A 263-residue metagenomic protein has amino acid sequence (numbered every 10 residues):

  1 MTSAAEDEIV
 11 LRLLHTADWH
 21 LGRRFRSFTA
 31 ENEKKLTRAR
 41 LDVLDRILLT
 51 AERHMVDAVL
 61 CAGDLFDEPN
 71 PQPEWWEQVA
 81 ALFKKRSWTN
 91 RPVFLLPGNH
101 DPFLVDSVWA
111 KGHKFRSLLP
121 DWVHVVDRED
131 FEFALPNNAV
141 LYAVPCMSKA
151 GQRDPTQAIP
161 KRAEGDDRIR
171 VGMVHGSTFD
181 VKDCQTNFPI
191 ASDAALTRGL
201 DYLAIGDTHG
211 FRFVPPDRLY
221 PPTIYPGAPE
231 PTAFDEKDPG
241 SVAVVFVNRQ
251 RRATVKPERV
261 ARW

Functional and structural regions predicted by a protein language model:
M1-E77, K161-D166: N-terminal active-site segment of His-dependent metallophosphoesterases
A5-E6, G98, T254: Intrinsic disorder/low-complexity segments
D7, R218-L219, R251-R252: Short, solvent-exposed loop/turn segments that connect beta-strands within catalytic domains and beta-strand-rich
F25, Q152-P155, A253-P257: Short, charged, solvent-exposed linker or helix-capping segments at domain edges/interfaces that act as flexible hinges
E33, A58, P69-I224, A228-P239 (+1 more regions): His/Asp/Glu-rich metal-coordinating catalytic cores of metallo-dependent phosphodiesterases/hydrolases acting on
T232-W263: C-terminal functional module detector
